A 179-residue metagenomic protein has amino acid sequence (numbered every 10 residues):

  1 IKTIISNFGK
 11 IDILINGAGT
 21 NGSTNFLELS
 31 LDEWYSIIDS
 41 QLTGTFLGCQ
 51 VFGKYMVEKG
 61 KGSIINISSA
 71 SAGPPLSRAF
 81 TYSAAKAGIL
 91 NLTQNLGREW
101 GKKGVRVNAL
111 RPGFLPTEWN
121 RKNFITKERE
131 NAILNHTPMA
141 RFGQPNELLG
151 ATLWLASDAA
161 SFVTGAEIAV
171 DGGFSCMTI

Functional and structural regions predicted by a protein language model:
N25-F26, E33-I38, I133: Substrate-binding pocket helix/loop in short-chain dehydrogenase/reductase
L29, P75-S83, N95: Active-site loop-to-helix junction immediately N-terminal to the catalytic Tyr of the SDR YXXXK motif in Rossmann-fold
C49, A85, T93: Active-site helix of classical SDR
K54, R98-K102, S161: Alpha-helical segment proximal to the catalytic Tyr-Lys
S69: Residue(s) in the substrate-gating loop at a strand-loop-helix junction that position the organic substrate next
P74, T152-L153, T164-I179: Short C-terminal tail/terminal secondary-structure segment of NAD(P)H-dependent dehydrogenase/reductase domains
T137-L148, A159: A conserved structural motif in NAD(P)-dependent oxidoreductases
